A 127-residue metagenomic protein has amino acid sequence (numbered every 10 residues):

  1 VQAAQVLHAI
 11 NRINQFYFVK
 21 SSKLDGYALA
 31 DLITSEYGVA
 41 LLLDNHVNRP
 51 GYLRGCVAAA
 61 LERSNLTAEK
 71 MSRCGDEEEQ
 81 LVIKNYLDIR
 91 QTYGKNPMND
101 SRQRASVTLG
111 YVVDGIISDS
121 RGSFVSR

Functional and structural regions predicted by a protein language model:
V1-V39: Acidic, aromatic-lined catalytic clefts of primarily extracellular/periplasmic carbohydrate-active enzymes that remodel
A9, I13, C56-L61, V82-Y86: Generic structural signal of hydrophobic/aromatic residues within well-ordered alpha-helices of folded domains
I10-F18, L43-G51, E62, L66: Sec-exported extracytoplasmic/periplasmic mature domains
S35, G55, G75-E78: Alpha-helix initiation/capping motif
Y37-R49, L81-T92: Short, hydrophobic/amphipathic alpha-helical patches that form generic packing surfaces within helical domains
N48-G55, N99: Intrinsically disordered or highly flexible coil/loop and linker segments, enriched in small and charged/polar residues
C56-R73: Short secondary-structure subsegments characteristic of cysteine-rich extracellular domains
A68-R127: A cross-kingdom marker for long, charged
